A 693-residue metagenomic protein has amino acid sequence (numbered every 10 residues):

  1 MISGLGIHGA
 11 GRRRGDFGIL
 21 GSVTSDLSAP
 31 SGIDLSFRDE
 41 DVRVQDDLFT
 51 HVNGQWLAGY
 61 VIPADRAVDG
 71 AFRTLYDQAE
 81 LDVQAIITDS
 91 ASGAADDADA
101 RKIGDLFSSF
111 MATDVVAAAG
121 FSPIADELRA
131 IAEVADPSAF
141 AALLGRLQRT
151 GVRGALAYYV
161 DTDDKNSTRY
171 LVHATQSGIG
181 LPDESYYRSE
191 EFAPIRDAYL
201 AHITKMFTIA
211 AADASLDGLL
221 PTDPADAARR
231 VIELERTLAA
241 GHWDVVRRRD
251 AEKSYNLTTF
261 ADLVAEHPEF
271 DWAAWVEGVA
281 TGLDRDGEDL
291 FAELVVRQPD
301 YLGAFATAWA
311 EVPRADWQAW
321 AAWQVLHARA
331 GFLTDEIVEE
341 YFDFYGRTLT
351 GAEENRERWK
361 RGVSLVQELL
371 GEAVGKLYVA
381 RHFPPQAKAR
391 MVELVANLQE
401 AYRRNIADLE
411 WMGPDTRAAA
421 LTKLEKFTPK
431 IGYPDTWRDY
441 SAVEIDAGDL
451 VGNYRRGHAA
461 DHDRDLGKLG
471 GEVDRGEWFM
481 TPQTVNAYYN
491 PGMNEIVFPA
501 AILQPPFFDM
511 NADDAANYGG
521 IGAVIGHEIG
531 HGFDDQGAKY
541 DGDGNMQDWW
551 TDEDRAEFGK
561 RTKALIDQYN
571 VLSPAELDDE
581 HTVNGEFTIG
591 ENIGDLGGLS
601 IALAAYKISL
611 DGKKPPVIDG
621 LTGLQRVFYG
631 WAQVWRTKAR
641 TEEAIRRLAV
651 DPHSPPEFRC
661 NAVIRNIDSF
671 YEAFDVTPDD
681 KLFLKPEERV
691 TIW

Functional and structural regions predicted by a protein language model:
G11, G15-F17, G21-S25, V295 (+5 more regions): Intrinsically disordered, low-complexity linker/terminal regions across diverse proteins
V23-R38: Short, Gly/Pro- and small/polar-rich lid/capping loops
D26-A29, V42-D47, H51-M111, V115: Active-site-surrounding "flap" and adjacent substrate/cofactor-binding loops of secreted or lumenal enzymes, prototyped
F37-A58, S185-I209, I589, L596-I601: Hydrophobic/aromatic-rich, well-ordered segments within soluble, folded domains that form packed cores
G59-P63, Y159, D183-S185, H242-W243 (+3 more regions): Short, solvent-exposed loop/turn and secondary-structure capping segments
A64-I87, D217-G241, N517-A523, D619-F628: Short secondary-structure subsegments characteristic of cysteine-rich extracellular domains
D89-E393, N397: Noncatalytic, helix-rich "gating/capping" subdomain that lines the substrate-entry/channel surface of large enzyme
